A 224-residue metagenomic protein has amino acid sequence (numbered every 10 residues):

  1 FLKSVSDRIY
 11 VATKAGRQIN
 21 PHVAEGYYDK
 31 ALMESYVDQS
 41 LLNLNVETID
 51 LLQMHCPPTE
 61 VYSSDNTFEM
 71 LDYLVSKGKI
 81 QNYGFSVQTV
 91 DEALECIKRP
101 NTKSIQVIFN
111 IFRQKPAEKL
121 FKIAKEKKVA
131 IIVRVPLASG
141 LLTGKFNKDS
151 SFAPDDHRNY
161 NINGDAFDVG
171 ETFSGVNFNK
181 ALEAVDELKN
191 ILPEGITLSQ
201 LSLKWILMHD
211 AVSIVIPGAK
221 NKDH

Functional and structural regions predicted by a protein language model:
F1-V5, Y36-N43, K119-K128: Short amphipathic alpha-helices and their capping/turn segments at secondary-structure boundaries
F1-Y10, L41-V46, V75, C96-P100: Acidic (Asp/Glu)-rich catalytic clusters
R8-N20: A short, structured active-site edge motif that brings together acidic residues
Q18-E34, T59-E60: Active-site mouth loops of central-metabolism enzymes
Y27-N45, V87-E95, S202: Short, acidic/polar
L41-E60: Active-site groove signature of glycoside hydrolases
P57-H224: Beta/alpha (TIM)-barrel catalytic core signal, keyed to glycine-rich beta->alpha loops juxtaposed to Asp/Glu that bind
